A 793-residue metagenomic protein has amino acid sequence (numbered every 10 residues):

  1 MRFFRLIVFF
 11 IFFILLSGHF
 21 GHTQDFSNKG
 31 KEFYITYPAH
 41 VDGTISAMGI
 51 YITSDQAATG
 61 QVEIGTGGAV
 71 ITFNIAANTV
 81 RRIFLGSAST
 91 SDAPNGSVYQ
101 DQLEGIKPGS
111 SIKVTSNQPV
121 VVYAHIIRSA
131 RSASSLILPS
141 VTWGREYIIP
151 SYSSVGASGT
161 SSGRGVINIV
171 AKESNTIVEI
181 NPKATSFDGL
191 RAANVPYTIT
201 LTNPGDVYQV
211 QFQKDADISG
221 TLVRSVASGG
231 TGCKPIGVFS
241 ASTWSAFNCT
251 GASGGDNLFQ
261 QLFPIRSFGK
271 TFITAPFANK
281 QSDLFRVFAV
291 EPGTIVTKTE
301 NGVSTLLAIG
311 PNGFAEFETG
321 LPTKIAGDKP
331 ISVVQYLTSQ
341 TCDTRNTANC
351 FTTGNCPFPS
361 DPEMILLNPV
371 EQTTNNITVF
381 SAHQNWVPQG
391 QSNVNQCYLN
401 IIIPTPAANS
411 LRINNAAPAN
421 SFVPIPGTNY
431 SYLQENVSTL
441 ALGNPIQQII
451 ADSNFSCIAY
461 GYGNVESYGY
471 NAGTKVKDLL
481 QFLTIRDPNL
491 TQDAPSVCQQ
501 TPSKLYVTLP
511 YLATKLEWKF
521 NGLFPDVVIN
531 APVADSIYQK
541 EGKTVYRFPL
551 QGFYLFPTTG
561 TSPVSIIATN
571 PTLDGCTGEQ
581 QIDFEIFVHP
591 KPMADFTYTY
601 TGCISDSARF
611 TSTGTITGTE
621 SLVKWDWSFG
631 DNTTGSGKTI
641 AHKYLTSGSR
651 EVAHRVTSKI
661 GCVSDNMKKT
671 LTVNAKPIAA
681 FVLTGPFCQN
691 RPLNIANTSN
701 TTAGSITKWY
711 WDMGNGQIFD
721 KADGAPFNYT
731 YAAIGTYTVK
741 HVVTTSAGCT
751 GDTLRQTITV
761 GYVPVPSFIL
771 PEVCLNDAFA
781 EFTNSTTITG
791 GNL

Functional and structural regions predicted by a protein language model:
M1-S27: Bacterial Sec-dependent N-terminal signal peptides
R2-R5, F9, T115, T231 (+3 more regions): A generic structural signal for short, non-catalytic loop/turn and secondary-structure boundary residues
L6, H19-G21, N74-I75, V114 (+5 more regions): N-terminal cationic amphipathic segment used for targeting or macromolecule association
I7, G21, F26, T374 (+5 more regions): Compositionally biased, intrinsically disordered low-complexity segments enriched in polar/proline residues
S17, P108, D217, T319 (+6 more regions): A generic "functional-site adjacency" signal
H19-H22, H40, H125, H383 (+4 more regions): Histidine (H) residue identity feature
Q24-T484: Extracellular lectin-like interaction modules
Q481-L793: Extracellular/lumenal mature domains of secreted and surface-exposed proteins
